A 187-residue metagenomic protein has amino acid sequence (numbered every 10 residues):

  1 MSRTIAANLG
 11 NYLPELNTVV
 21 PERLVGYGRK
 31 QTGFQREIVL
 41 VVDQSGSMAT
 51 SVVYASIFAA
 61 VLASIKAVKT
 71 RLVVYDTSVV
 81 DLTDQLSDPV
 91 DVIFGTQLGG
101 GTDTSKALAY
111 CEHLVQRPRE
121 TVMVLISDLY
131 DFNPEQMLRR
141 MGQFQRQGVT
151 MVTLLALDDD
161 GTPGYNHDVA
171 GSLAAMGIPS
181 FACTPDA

Functional and structural regions predicted by a protein language model:
M1-R36: Negatively charged sequence features
I5, Y27-A55, A59: MIDAS-like acidic motif and immediate structural context at the N-terminus of von Willebrand factor A/I domains
E37, K69-R71, V122, T150: Residues at the starts of beta-strands that form the adenosine-phosphate
L40-S45, E120-F132, A156-D158: DG-centered beta-turn motif at the end of beta-strands
Y54-V74: An active-site-proximal "capping" alpha-helix that borders the catalytic cofactor pocket
D76-V79, L129, L155-T162: Short beta-alpha junction loops
V80, D88-V124, Y130-Q136, G164-Y165: Von Willebrand factor
M137, M141-A187: Von Willebrand factor type A / integrin I
